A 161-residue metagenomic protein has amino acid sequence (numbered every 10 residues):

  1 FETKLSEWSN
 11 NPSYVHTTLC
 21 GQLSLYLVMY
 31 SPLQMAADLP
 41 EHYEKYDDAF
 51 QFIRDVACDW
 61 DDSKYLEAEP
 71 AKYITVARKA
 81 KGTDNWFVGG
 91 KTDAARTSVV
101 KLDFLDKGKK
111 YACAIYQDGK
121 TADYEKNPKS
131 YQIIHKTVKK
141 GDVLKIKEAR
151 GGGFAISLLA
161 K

Functional and structural regions predicted by a protein language model:
F1-A114, D118-A122: Active-site-proximal substrate-binding groove within the catalytic cores of carbohydrate-active enzymes
T92-K161: C-terminal beta-sandwich/jelly-roll accessory domains of carbohydrate-active enzymes
